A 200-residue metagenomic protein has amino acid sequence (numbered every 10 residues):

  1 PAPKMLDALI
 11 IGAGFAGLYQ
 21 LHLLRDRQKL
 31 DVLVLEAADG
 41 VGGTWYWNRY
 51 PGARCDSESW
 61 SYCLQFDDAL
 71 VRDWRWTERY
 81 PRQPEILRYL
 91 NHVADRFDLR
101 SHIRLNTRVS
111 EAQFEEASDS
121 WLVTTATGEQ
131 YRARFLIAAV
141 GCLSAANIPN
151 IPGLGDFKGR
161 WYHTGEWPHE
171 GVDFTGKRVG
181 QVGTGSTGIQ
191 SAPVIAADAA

Functional and structural regions predicted by a protein language model:
P1-A8, D26-D31, C55, R88 (+3 more regions): Extreme N-terminal leader/targeting segments of oxidoreductases
P3-V34, G188-A196: N-terminal Rossmann-like FAD-binding beta1-loop-alpha1 element of flavoenzymes
L6, R132-A133, G159, G176: Active-site acidic short loop of glycosyltransferases
V41-Y46, A145: A short beta-to-alpha transition loop/helix N-cap that caps and shapes the active-site region
Y46-Y89, A200: Glycine-rich active-site loop/strand segments that organize a redox cofactor
A69-W76, R82-I86, V140-D198: Glycine-rich dinucleotide-binding loop and its adjacent helix/turn
W76-L143: Feature captures the FAD/FMN-dependent oxidoreductase FAD-binding
